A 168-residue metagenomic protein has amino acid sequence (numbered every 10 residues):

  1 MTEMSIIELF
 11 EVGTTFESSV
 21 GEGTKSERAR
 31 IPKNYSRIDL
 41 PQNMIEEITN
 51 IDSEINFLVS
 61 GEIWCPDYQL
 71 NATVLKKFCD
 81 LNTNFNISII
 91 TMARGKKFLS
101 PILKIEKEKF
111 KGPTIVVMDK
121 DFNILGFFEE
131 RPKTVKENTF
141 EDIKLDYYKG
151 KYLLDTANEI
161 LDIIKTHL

Functional and structural regions predicted by a protein language model:
M1-E54, P101-K111, K120-L168: Non-globular targeting/processing and membrane-anchoring segments
E46-L81: Local sequence-structure signature of Cys/Sec-based thiol-disulfide redox active-site neighborhoods
L58-E62, L75, N84-F98, M118-K120: Thiol-based oxidoreductase modules, predominantly thioredoxin-like and allied folds used for disulfide exchange
L81-N82, T166: Secondary-structure boundary elements
